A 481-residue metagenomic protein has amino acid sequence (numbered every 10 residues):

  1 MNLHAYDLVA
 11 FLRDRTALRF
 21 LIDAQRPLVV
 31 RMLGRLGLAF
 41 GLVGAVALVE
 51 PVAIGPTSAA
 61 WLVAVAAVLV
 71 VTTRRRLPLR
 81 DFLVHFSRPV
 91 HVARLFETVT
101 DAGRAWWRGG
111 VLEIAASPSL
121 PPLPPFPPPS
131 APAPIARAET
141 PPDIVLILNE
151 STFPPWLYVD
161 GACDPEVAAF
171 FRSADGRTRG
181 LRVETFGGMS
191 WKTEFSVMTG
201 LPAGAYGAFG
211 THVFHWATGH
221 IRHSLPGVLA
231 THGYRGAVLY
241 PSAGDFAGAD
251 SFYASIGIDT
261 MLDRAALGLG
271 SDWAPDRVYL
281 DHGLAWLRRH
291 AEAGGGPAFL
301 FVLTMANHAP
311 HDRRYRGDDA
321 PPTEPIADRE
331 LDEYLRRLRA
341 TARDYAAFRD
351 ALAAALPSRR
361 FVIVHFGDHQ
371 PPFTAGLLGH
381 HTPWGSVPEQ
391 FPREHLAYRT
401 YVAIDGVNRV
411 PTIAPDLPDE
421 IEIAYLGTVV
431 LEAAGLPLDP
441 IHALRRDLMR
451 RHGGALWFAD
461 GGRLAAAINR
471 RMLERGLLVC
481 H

Functional and structural regions predicted by a protein language model:
M1-A93: Transmembrane and membrane-interface helices of multi-pass, inner-membrane envelope-modifying transferases
N2-L8, A24-V30, A93-P127, A136 (+6 more regions): General structural signal for secondary-structure boundaries
L12, V68-L148, Y158-D160: Membrane-interface segments at or immediately adjacent to transmembrane helices that form the boundary between
T16-R26, S87, H91, T100-V111 (+5 more regions): Generic secondary-structure transition motif, activating predominantly at the C-termini of alpha-helices
R19, V30-G37, R80-L83, A93-E97 (+6 more regions): Generic detector of well-ordered alpha-helical segments enriched in charged/polar residues, highlighting helical
A64, G109-G110, R289, D460: Enriched - but not universal
N149, P154-H481: Solvent-exposed soluble domains appended to multi-pass membrane proteins
